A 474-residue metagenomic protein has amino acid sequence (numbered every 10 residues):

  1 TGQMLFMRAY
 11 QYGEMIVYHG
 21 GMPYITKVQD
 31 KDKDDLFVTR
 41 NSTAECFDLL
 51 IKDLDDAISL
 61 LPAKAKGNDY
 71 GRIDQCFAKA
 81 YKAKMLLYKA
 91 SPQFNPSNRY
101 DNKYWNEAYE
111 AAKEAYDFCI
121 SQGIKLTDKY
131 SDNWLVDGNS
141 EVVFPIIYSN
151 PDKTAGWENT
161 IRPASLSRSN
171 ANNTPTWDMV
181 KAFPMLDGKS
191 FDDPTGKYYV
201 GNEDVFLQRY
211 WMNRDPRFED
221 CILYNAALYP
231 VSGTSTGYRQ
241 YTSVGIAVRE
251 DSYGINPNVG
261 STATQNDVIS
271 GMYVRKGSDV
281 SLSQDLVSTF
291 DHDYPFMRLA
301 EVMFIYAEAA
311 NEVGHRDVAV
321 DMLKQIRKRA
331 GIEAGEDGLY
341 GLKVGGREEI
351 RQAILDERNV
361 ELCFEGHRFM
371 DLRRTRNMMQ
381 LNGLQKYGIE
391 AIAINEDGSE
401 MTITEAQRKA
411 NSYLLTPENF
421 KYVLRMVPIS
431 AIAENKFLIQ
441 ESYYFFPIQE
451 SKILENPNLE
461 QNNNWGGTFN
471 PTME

Functional and structural regions predicted by a protein language model:
T1, A44, A108, F206-R217 (+2 more regions): Acidic, glycine-rich segments characteristic of secretory precursors and extracytoplasmic regions
T1, L5, N106-E114, A310-V320 (+3 more regions): Secondary-structure transition into beta-strands, especially the periplasmic turns and strand N-termini that construct
T1-Q75, K84-K103, D267, G271-M297 (+8 more regions): Aromatic-anchored glycine-rich loop motif in surface-exposed flexible loops
Q3, P23, E141-V143, R217 (+1 more regions): Beta-sheet entry/capping signal
G21, D117-S121, S149, Y224-A227 (+5 more regions): Short, well-ordered loop/turn and helix-capping segments at boundaries between secondary-structure elements and domains
L49, S131-D192, T289, D293-F296 (+2 more regions): Long, intrinsically disordered, low-complexity segments
D55, R72-K79, K84-I255, Q380-Q407: An aromatic- and glycine-enriched ligand-binding surface/loop that stacks and positions planar moieties
E219-V302: C-terminal low-complexity, acidic/polar tails when present
